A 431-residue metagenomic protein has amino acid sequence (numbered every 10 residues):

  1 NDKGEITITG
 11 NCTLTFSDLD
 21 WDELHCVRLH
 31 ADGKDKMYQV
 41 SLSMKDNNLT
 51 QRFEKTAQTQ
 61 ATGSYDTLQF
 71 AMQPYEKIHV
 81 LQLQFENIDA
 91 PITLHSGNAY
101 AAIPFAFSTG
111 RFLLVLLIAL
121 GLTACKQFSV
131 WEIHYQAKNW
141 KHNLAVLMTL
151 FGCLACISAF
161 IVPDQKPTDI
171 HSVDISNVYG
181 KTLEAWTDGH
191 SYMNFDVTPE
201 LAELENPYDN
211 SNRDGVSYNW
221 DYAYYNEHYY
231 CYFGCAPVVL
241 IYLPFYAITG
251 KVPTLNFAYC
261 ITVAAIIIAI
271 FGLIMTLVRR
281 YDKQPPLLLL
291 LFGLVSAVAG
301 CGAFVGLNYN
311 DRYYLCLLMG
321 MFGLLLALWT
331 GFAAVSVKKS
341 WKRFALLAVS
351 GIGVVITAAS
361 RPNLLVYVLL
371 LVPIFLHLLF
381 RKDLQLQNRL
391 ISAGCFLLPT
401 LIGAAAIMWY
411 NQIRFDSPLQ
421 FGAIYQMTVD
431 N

Functional and structural regions predicted by a protein language model:
T109-I175, L287-L290, N388-P399: Start-transfer (signal-anchor) and selected internal transmembrane alpha helices of multi-pass inner/ER membrane
I157, P163, I391-N431: Membrane-lumen/periplasm interface segments of specific transmembrane helices in polyprenyl phosphate-linked
D188-F233, A297-N308, T428-N431: Interfacial juxtamembrane loops and adjacent helix segments that form the catalytic/substrate-binding surfaces
K251-K283, L326-T330: Transmembrane-helix motifs of polytopic, lipid-linked glycan transferases
I270-G302, F322, K338-F344: Transmembrane-helix signature of polytopic, membrane-embedded enzymes that assemble or transfer cell-envelope glycans
L318-K338, V354, L370-L371: Specific aromatic-rich, kink-prone transmembrane helix
F344-R361, V368, I402, I407: Membrane-interface alpha helices of multi-pass inner-membrane proteins
V366-L401: Perimembrane helix-loop-helix junctions
